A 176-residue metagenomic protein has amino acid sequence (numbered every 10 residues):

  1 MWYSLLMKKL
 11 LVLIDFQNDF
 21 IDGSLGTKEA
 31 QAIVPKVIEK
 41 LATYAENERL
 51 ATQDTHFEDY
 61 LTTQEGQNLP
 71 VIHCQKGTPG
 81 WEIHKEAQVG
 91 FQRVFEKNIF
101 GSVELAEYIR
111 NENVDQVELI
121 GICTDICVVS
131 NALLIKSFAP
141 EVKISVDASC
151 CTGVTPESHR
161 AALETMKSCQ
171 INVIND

Functional and structural regions predicted by a protein language model:
W2-V94, V154, R160-K167, N172-N175: Active-site acidic carboxylates
I14, D54, I122-T124, S149: Cofactor-binding loop segments of dinucleotide-utilizing enzymes, especially the Rossmann-like FAD- and NAD(P)+-binding
E39-L41, V129-A139: Histidine-anchored nucleotide/phosphate-binding helix
A45-N47, A139-K143: A short helix->loop->beta-strand "cap" motif at the edges of active sites that frequently abuts
Y60-Q64, L105-E107, S130: Short, conserved acidic/polar surface loops in the N-terminal third of protein domains
G77-I126: Internal catalytic-core helix/loop-beta-alpha segment that presents or stabilizes conserved functional determinants
A106, V129-A132, P156-R160: Conserved strand-to-helix beginnings and helix N-cap segments that scaffold or border functional pockets
E118-I122, V142-P156, D176: A short glycine-rich beta-strand->turn/loop micro-motif centered on a GG-aromatic cluster
